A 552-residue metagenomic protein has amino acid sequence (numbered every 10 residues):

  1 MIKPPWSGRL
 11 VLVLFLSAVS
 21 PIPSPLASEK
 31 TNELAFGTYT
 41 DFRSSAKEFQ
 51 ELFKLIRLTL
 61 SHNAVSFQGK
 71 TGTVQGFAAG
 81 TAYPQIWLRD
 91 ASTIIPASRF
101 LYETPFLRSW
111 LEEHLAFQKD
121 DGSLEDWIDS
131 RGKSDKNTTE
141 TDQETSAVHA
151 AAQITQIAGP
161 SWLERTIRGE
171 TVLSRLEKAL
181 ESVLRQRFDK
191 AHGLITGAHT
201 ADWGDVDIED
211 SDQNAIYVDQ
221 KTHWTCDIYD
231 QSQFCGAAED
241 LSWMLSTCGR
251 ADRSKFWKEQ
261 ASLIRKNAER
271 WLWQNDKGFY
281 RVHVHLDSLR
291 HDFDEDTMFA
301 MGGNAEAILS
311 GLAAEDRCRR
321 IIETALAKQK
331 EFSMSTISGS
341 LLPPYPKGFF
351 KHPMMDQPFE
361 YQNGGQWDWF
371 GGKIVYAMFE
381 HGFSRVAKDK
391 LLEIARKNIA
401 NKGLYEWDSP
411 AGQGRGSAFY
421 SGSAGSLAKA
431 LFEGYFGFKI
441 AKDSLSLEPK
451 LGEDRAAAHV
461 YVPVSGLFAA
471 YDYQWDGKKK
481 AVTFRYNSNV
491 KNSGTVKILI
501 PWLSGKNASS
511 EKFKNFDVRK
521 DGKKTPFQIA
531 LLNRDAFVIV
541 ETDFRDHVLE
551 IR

Functional and structural regions predicted by a protein language model:
M1-V11: Bacterial N-terminal signal peptides that target proteins for export
V11-P21: Bacterial N-terminal signal peptides
S28-I86, P105-S109, E113, N267-G278: Low-complexity, Ser/Thr/Pro/Gly-enriched N-terminal "stalk/linker" regions
T31-A35, R43-F53, F67, E125 (+9 more regions): Catalytic cores of carbohydrate-active enzymes
P84-L111, A116-H199, D227-C235, K258 (+6 more regions): Aromatic-rich carbohydrate-recognition surfaces in CAZymes
D121-T139, W203-C226, L286-D292, D356 (+2 more regions): Acidic/His metal-coordination segments adjacent to aromatic residues that form catalytic metal sites in metalloenzymes
P344-M355, V460-F468: Generic long, charged, amphipathic alpha-helical segments
E360, K373-R552: Non-catalytic C-terminal accessory modules of carbohydrate-active enzymes
